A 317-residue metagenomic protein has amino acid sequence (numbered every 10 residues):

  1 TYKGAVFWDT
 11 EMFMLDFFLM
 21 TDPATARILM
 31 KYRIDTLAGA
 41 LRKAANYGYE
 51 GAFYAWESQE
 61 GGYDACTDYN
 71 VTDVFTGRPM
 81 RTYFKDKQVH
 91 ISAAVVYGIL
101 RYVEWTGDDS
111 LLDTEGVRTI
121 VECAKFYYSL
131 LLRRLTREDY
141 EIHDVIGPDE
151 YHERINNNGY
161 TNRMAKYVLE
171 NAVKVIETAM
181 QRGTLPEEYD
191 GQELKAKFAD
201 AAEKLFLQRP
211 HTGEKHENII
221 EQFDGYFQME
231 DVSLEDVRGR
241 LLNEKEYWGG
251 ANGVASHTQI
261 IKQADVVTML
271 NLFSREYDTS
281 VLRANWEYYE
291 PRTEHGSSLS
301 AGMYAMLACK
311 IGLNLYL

Functional and structural regions predicted by a protein language model:
T1-A5, G48-T82, D139-N158, I220-M229 (+1 more regions): Carbohydrate-binding/catalytic loop surfaces
K3-A38, Q88, Y97, T114 (+2 more regions): Active-site core of glycosidic bond-cleaving carbohydrate-active enzymes
E11, A24, A93, Y97 (+6 more regions): A structural signal for well-ordered alpha-helical segments within the folded catalytic domains of diverse enzymes
M14, W105-L112, I146-R154: Short helix/strand-bridging catalytic loops that position acidic/His residues to coordinate divalent metals and engage
M20, A24, I99-E115, L131 (+1 more regions): Inter-helical turn/loop segments and adjacent helix faces that build the functional surface of alpha-helical bundle
A24-Y97, V103, S110-T114, Y128-E138 (+2 more regions): Helix-terminus loop motifs that line ligand-binding clefts
Y32-G39, R118-L130, Y167, N171-K174 (+1 more regions): Alpha-helical scaffold segments in carbohydrate-active enzymes
D73, E122, F126-L194: Acidic/histidine-rich catalytic neighborhood
